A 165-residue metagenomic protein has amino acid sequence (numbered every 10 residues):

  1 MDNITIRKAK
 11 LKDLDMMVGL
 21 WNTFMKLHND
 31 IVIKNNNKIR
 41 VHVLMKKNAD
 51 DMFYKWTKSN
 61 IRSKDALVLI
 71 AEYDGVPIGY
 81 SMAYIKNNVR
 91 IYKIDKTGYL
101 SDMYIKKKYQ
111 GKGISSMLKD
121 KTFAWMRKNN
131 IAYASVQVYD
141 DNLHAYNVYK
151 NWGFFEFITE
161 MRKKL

Functional and structural regions predicted by a protein language model:
M1-D15, G19, T23, D30-N36: Conserved N-terminal entry element of GNAT/NAT acetyltransferase domains
K26-W56: Conserved GNAT-fold acetyl-CoA-binding loop/helix
N48-L69, Y99: A short helix-loop-beta-strand connector motif used in the catalytic cores of GNAT acetyltransferases and, in some
I70, V76-I85, Y104: Conserved beta-strand in the GNAT
D102-I105, G111-A124, N151: Conserved acetyl-CoA-binding loop-helix of GNAT-fold acetyltransferases
S116, D140-I158: Conserved active-site alpha-helix within GNAT-family acetyltransferase domains
M126-Q137: Conserved GNAT acetyl-CoA-binding A-motif
S135-A145, R162-L165: Conserved beta-strand-loop-alpha-helix junction that forms the acyl-donor binding cleft
